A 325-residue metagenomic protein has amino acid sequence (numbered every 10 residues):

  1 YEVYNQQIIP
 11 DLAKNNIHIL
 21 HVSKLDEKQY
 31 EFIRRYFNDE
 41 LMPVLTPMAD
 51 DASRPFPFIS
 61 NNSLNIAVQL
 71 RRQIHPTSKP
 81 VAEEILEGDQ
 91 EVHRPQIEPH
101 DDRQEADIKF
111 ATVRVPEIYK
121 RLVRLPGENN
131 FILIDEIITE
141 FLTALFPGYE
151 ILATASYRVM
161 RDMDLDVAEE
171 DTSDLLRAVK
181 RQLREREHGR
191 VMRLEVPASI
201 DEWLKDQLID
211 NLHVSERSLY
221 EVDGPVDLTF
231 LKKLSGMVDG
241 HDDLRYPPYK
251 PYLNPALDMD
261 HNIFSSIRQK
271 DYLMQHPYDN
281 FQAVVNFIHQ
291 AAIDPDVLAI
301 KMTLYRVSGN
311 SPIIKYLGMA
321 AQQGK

Functional and structural regions predicted by a protein language model:
Y1-K325: N-terminal localization/anchoring segments of enzymes in phospholipid and broader phosphate metabolism
